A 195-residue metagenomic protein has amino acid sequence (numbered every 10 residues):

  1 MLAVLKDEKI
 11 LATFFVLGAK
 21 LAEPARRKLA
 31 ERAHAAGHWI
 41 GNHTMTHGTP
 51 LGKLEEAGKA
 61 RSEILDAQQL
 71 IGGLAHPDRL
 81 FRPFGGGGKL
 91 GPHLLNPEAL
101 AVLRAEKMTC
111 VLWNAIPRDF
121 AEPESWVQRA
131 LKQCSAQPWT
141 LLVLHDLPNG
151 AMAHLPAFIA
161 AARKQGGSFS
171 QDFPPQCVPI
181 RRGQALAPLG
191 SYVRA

Functional and structural regions predicted by a protein language model:
M1-P77, A161: Active-site beta->alpha N-cap acidic-glycine motif
A3-A12, L21-A22, N149-A195: C-terminal domain-boundary segment and adjacent tail
A12-V16, W39-N42, R79-P83, T109-W113 (+2 more regions): Structural recognition of the beta-strand scaffold that forms the well-ordered cores of secreted hydrolase catalytic
L17-L21, M45, F84-G86, A115-R118 (+2 more regions): Active-site beta-loop-alpha junctions enriched in small/polar residues
K28-E31, E55-G58, S125-R129, G183-P188: Short low-complexity, flexible loop/linker segments enriched in glycine and/or proline with clustered acidic
L29, A99, F158: Aromatic/hydrophobic pocket-lining residues that form π-stacking "cages" and hydrophobic walls in ligand
H47-P77, G87-P138, A151-H154: Alpha-helical scaffold elements lining the catalytic groove of polysaccharide deacetylases
